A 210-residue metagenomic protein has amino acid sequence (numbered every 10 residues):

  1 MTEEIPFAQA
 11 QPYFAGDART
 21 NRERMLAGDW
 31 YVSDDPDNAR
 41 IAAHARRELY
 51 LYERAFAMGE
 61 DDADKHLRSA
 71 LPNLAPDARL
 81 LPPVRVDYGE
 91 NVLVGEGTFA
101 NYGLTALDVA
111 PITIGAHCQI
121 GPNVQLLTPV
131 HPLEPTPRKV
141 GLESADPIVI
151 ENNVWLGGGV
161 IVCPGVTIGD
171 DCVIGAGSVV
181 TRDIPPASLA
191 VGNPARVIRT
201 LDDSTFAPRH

Functional and structural regions predicted by a protein language model:
M1-D77, A195-R199, D203-H210: Terminal amphipathic alpha-helical/low-complexity segments used for targeting or macromolecular assembly
L51-R54, R182-A187: Short arginine-rich
A57, D61, V84-T167, N193-H210: Flexible, glycine/small-residue-enriched loop-and-beta-strand segment within the central core of proteins
W155, V173, L189-V191: Short-chain dehydrogenase/reductase
G169-C172, P185-A187: Conserved catalytic segment of ABC-fold P-loop ATPases
D171-V180: C-terminal/domain-terminus segments
